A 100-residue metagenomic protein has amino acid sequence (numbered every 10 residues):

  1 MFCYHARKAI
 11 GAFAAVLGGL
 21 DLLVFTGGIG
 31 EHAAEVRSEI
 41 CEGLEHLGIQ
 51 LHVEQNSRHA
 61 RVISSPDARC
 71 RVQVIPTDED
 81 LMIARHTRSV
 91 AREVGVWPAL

Functional and structural regions predicted by a protein language model:
M1-L100: ATP-binding/phosphotransfer module of carbohydrate and carboxylate kinases, centering on a glycine-rich
